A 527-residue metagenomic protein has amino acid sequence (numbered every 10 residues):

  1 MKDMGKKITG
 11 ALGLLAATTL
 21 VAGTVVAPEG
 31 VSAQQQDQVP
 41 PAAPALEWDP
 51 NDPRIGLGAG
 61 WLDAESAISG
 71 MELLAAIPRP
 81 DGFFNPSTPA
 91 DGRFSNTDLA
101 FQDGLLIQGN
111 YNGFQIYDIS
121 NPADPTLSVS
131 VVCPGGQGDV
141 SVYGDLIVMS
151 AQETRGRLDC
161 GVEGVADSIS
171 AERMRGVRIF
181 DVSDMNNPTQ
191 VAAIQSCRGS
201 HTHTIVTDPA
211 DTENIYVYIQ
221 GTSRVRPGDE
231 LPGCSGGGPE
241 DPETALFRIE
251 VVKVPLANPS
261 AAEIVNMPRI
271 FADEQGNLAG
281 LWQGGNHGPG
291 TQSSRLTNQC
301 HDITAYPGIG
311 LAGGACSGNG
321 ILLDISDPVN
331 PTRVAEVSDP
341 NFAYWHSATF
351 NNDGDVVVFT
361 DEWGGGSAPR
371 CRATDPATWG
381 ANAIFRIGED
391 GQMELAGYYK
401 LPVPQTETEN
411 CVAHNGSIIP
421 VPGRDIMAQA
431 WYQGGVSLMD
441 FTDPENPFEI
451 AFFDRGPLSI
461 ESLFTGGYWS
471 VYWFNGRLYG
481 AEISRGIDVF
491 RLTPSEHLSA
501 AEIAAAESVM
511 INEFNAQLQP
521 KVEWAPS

Functional and structural regions predicted by a protein language model:
M1-D3, D118: Short intrinsically disordered, low-complexity coil segments enriched in acidic
D3-V31: Secretory targeting and sorting signals
Q34-S527: Feature marking well-ordered beta-strand scaffolds used for ligand recognition
